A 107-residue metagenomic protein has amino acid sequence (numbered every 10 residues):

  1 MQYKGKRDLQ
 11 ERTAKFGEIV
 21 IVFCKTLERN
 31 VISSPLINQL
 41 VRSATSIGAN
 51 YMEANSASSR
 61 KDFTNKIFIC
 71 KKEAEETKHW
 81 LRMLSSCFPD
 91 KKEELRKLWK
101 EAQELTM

Functional and structural regions predicted by a protein language model:
M1-M107: Amphipathic alpha-helical assembly/interaction segments
